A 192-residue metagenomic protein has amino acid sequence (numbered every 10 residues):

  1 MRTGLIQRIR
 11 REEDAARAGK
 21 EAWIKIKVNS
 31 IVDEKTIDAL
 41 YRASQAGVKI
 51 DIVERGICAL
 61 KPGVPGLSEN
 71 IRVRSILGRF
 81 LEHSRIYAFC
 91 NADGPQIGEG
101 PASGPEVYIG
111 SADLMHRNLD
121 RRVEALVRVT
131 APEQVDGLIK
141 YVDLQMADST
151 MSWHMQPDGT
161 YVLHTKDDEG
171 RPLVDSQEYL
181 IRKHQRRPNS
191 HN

Functional and structural regions predicted by a protein language model:
M1-N192: PLD/PLD-like phosphodiesterase catalytic module centered on the HKD motif
